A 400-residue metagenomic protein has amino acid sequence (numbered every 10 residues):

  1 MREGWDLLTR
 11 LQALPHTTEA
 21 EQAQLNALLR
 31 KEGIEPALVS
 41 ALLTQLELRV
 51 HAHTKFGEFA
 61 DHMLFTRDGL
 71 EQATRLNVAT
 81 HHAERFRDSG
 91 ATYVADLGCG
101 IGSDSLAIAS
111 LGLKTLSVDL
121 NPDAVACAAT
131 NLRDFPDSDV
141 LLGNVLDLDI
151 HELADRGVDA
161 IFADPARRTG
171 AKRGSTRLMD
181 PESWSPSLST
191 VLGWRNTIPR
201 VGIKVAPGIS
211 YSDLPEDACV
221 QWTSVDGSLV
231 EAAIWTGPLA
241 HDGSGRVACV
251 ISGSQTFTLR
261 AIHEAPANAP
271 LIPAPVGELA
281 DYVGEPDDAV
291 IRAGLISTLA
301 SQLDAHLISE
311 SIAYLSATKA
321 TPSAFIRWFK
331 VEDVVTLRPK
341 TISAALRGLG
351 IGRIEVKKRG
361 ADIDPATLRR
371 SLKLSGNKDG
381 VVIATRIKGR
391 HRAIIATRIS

Functional and structural regions predicted by a protein language model:
M1-S400: SAM-dependent transferase fold signal centered on methyltransferase-like domains, encompassing both Class I
